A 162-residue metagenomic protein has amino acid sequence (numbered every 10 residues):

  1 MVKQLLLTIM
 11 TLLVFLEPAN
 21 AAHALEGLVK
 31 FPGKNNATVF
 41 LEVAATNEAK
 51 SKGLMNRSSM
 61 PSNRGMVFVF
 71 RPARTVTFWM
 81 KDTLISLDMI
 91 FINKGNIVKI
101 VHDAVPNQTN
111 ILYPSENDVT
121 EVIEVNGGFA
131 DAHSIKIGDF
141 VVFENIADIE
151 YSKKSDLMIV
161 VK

Functional and structural regions predicted by a protein language model:
M1-L5: Positively charged n-region of N-terminal signal peptides that target proteins for export
T8-E17: Bacterial N-terminal signal peptides
A22-K162: Compact, glycine-rich, soluble single-domain proteins
